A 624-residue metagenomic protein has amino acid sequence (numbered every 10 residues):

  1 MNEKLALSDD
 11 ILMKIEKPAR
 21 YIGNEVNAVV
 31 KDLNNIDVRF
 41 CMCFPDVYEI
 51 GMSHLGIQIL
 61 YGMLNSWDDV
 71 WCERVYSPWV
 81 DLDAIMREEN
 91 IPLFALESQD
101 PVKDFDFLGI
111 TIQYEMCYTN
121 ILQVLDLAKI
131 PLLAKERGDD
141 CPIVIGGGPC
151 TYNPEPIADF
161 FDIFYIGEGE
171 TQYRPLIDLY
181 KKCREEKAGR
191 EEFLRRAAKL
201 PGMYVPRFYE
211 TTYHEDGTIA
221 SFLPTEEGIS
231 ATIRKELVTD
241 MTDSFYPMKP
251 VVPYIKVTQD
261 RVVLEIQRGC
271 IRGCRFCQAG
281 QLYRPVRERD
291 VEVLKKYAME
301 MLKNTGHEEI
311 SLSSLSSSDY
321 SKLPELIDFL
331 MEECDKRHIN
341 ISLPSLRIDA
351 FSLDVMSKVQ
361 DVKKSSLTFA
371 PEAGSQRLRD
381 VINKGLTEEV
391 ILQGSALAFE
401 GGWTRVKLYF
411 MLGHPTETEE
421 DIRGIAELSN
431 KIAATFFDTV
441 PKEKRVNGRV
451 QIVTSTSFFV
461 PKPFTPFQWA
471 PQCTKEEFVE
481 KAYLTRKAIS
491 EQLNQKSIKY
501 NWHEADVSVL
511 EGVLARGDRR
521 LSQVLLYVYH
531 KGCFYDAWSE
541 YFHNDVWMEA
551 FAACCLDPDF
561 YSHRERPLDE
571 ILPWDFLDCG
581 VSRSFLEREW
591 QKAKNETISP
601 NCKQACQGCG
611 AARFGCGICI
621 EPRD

Functional and structural regions predicted by a protein language model:
M1-V30, N34, F40-M42, E491-D624: Radical SAM enzyme core and accessory elements
I11-C41, Y48-E49, P206, T212-V263 (+2 more regions): N-terminal [4Fe-4S]-dependent radical SAM core
F40-D46, L64, V251-F276, L302 (+2 more regions): N-terminal pre-triad scaffold of radical SAM enzymes
M42-C43, M116, E300-K407, M411-V453 (+2 more regions): Conserved SAM/AdoMet-binding glycine-rich loop
H54, K256-E292, G608-R623: Canonical Radical SAM [4Fe-4S] cluster-binding loop centered on the CxxxCxxC motif and its immediate flanking residues
D69-D81: A short beta-strand-loop structural module common to alpha/beta enzyme folds
P78-L223, P466-D518, L525-E540: Glycine-rich beta-alpha loop elements in corrinoid/cobalamin-binding modules across cobalamin-dependent enzymes
D240-M241, V251-Y283, R347, V355-A370 (+2 more regions): Active-site cores of enzymes that catalyze phosphoryl transfer or operate on phosphate-rich substrates
